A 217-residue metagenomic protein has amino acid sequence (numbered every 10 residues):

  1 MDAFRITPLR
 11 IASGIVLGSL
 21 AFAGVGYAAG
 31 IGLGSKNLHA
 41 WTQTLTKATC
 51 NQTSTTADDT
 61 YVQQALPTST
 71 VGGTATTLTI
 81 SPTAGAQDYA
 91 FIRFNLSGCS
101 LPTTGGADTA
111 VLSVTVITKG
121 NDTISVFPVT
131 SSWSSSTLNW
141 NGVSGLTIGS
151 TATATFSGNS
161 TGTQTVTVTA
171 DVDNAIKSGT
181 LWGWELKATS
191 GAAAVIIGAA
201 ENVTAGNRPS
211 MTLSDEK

Functional and structural regions predicted by a protein language model:
M1-G34: Sec-dependent, cleavable N-terminal signal peptides
R5, R10, T79, V195-I196: Generic short N-terminal amphipathic or hydrophobic helices
G32-S100, D122, P128, S134 (+3 more regions): Flexible, small-residue-rich N-terminal segments that precede or flank a structured functional core
Q52-L66, V116-W182: Beta-strand-rich interaction/scaffold domains
A86, G98-D108, D173-I176: Extracellular/lumenal carbohydrate-interaction signature centered on repeated Trp-anchored short motifs
I92-F94, T104-T118, M211: A short beta-strand element within beta-rich, extracytoplasmic domains of secreted/secretory-pathway proteins
W184-L186: Short, hydrophobic/proline-enriched secondary-structure or compact coil segments at domain edges
